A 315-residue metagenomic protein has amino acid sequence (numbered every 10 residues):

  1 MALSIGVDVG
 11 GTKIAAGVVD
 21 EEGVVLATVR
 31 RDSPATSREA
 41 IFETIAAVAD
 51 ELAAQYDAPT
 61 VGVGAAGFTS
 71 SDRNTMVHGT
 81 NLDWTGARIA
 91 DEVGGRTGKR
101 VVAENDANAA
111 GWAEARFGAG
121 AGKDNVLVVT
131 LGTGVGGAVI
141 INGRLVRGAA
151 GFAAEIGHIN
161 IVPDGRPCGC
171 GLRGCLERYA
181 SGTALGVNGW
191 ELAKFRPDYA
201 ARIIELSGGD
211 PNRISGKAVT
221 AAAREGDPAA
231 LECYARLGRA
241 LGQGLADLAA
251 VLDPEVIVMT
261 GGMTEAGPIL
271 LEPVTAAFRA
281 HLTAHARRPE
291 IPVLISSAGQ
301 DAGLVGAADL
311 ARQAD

Functional and structural regions predicted by a protein language model:
M1-T60, S70-R73, D91-V101, R116-K123 (+1 more regions): ATP-binding/phosphotransfer module of carbohydrate and carboxylate kinases, centering on a glycine-rich
D8, G62-A66, L127-G134, A138-I140: Short beta-strand segments
A65, N105, L131-T133, G182-T183 (+1 more regions): Short secondary-structure boundary segments
N74-T85: A charged helix-plus-loop insertion that forms the helical arch/lid used to bind and gate nucleic-acid substrates
A103-A107, G111: Short loop/edge segments at beta-strand edges and connector loops that shape dinucleotide/nucleotide cofactor-binding
F152-E155: Structural signature of FAD isoalloxazine-binding scaffolds in flavoprotein oxidoreductases
